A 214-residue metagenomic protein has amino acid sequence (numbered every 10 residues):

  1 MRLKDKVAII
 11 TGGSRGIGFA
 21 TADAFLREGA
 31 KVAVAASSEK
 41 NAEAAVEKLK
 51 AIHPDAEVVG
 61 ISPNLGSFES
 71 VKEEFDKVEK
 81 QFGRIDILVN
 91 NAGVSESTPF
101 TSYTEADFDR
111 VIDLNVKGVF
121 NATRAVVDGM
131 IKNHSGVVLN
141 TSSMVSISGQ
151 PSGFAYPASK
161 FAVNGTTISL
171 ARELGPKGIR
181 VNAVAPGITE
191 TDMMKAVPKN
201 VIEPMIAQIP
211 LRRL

Functional and structural regions predicted by a protein language model:
V7, S14-G16, S38: Conserved glycine-rich cofactor-binding loop
E39, S62-E73, E105: The beta1-alpha1 cofactor-binding region of Rossmann-like NAD(H)/NADP(H)-dependent oxidoreductases
T98-T101, S148-F154, P176-K177, R212: Active-site loop immediately N-terminal to the catalytic Tyr-X3-Lys motif of short-chain dehydrogenase/reductase
P99-F100, T104-I112, M194, I202-M205: Substrate-binding pocket helix/loop in short-chain dehydrogenase/reductase
T123, S159, T167: Active-site helix of classical SDR
D128, R172-P176: Alpha-helical segment proximal to the catalytic Tyr-Lys
S143: Residue(s) in the substrate-gating loop at a strand-loop-helix junction that position the organic substrate next
